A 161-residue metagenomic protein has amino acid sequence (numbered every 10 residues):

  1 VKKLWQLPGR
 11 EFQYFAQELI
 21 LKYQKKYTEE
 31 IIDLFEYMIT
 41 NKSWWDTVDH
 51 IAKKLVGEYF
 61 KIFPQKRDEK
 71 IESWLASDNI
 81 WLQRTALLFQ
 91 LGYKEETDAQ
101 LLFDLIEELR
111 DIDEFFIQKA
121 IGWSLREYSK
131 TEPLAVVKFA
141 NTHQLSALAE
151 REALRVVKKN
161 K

Functional and structural regions predicted by a protein language model:
V1-K161: Alpha-helical scaffold domains
